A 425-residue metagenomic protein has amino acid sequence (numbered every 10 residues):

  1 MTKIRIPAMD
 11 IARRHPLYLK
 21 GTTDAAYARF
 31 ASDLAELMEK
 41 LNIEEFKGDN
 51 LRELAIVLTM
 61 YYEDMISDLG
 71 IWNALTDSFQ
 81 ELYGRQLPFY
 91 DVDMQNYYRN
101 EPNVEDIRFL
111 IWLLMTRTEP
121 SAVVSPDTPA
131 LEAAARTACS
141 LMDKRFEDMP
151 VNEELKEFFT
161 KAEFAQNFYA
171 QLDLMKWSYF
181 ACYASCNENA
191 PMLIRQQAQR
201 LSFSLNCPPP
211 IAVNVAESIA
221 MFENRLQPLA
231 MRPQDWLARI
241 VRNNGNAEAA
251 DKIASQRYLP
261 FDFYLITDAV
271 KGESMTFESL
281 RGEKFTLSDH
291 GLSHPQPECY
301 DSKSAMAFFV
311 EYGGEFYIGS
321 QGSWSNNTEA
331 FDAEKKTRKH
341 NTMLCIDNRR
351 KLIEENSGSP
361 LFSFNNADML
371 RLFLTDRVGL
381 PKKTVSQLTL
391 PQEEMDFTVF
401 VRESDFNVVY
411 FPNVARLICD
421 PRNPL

Functional and structural regions predicted by a protein language model:
M1-F263, F309-L425: Mixed-charge, low-complexity intrinsically disordered regions
G272-F277: Short aromatic-glycine-enriched beta-strand elements
S279-R281: Short acidic, glycine-rich loop/turn motifs
E283-G291: A short macromolecule-binding patch
H290-F308: Short nucleic-acid-contacting surface segments enriched for D/E, G, S/T with interspersed K/R
